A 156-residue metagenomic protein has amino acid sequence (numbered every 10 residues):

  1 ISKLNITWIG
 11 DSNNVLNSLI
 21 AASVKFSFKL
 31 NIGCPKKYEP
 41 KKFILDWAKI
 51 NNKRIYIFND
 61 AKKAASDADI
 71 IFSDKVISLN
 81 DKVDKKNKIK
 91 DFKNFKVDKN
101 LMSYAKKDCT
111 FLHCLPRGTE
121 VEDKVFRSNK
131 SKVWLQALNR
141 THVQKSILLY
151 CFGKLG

Functional and structural regions predicted by a protein language model:
S2-S73: Glycine-rich phosphate/diphosphate-binding loop of Rossmann-like nucleotide-binding domains
W8-D11, H113, L135-Q136: Small/polar loops that bind or transfer phosphate-bearing groups
N14, S18, P40-F43, N59 (+4 more regions): Conserved active-site and cofactor/substrate-binding residues in soluble primary-metabolism enzymes
S18, A22-K25, N100, Y104 (+2 more regions): Alpha-helical scaffold segments in soluble metabolic enzymes
K36-P40, N100-K106, R140-S146: Short C-terminal domain-edge/linker segments immediately following a structured domain
K42-L45, A68-F72, K106-L112, Q144-G153: Low-complexity, flexible helical/coil segments
I50-V125, K130: Rossmann-like adenosine-cofactor binding region
R127-G156: C-terminal helix-to-coil terminal segments
